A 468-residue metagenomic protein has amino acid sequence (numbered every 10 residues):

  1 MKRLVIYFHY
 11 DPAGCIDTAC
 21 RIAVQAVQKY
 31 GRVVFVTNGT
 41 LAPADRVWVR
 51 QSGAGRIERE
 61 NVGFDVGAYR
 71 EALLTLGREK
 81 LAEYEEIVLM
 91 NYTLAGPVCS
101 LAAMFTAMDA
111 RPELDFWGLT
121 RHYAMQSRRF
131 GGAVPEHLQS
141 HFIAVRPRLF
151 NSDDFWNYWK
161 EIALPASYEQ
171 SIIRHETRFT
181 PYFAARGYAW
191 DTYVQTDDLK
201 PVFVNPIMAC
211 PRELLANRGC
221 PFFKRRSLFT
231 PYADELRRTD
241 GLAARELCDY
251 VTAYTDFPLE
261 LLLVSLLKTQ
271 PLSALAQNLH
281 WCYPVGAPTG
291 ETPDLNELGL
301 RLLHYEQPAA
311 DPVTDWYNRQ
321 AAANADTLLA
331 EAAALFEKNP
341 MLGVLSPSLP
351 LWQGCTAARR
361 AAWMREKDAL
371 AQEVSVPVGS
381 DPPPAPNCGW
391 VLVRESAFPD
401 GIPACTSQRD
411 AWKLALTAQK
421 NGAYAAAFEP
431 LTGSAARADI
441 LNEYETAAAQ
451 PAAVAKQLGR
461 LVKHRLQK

Functional and structural regions predicted by a protein language model:
M1-K468: ER/Golgi luminal nucleotide-sugar-dependent glycosyltransferases, focusing on the catalytic module
